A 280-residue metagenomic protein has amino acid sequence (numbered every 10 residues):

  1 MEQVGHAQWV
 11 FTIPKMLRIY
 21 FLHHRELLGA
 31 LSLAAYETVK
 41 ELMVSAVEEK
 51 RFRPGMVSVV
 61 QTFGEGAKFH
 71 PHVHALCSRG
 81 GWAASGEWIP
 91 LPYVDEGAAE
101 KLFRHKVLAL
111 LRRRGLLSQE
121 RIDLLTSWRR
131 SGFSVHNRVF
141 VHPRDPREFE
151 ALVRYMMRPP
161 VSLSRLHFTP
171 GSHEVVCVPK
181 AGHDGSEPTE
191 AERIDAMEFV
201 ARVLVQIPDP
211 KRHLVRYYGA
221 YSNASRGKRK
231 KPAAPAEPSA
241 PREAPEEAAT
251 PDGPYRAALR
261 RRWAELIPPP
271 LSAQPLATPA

Functional and structural regions predicted by a protein language model:
M1-A280: Beta->alpha loop/short-helix hinge microenvironment recognizer with preference for catalytic Tyr/His contexts
